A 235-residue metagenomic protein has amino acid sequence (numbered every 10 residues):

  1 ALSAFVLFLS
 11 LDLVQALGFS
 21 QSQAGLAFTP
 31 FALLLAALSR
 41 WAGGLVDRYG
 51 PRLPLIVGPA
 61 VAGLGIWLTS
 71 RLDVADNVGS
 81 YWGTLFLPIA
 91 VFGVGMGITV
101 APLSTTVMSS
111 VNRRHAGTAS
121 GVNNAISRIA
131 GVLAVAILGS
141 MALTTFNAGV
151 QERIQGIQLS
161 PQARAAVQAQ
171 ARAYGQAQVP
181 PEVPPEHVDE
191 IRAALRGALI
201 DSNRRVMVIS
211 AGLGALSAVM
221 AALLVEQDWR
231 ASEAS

Functional and structural regions predicted by a protein language model:
A1-A148, M207-S210, A215: 12-transmembrane solute porter fold
V94, N123, A148, E152 (+1 more regions): Transmembrane-helix exit segments and adjacent C-terminal regions of multi-pass membrane proteins
